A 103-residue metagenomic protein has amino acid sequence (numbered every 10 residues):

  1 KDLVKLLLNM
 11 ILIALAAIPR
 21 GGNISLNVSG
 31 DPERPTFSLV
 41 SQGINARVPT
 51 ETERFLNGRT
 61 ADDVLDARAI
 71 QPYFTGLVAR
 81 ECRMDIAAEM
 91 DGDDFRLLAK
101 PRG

Functional and structural regions predicted by a protein language model:
K1-D2, D63: Short acidic, glycine/proline-enriched loop segments that cap or flank alpha-helices
D2-D31, Q71-E81: Conserved ATP-binding N-box helix of the HATPase_c
L26, M90-D91: Long, charged, glycine-rich C-terminal linkers/tails
D31-P72, K100: Glycine-rich/acidic phosphate-handling loop/turn and adjacent ATP-lid/helix of nucleotide-binding kinase/ATPase domains
E33, G92-F95: Short acidic/glycine-enriched loop/turn segments that link adjacent beta-strands
R83-M90: Glycine-rich ATP-binding loops of the HATPase_c
F95-R102: Short C-terminal beta-strand
